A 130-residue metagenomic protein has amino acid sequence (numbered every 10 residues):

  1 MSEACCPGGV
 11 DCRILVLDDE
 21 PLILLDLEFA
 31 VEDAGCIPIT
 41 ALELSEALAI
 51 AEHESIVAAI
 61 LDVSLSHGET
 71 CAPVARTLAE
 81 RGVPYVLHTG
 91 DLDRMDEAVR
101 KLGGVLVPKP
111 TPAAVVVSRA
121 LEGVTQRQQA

Functional and structural regions predicted by a protein language model:
M1-R13, E97, V105-A130: Non-catalytic signal-transmission and effector/linker regions of two-component phosphorelay proteins
D11-P21, L27: Conserved acidic segment of CheY-like receiver
A34, R81, K101-L102: Short, structured coil segments at secondary-structure junctions
G35-E43, I50: Short hydrophobic/Thr-rich beta-strand motif most characteristic of the beta2 strand and flanking loop of CheY-like
L48-E52, V117: Alpha2 helix of the CheY-like receiver
S55-I60: Active-site beta3 strand of CheY-like receiver
D62-A79: Conserved phosphotransfer microenvironments
V86-T89: Hydrophobic/aromatic residues positioned on beta-strands within the core alpha/beta folds
